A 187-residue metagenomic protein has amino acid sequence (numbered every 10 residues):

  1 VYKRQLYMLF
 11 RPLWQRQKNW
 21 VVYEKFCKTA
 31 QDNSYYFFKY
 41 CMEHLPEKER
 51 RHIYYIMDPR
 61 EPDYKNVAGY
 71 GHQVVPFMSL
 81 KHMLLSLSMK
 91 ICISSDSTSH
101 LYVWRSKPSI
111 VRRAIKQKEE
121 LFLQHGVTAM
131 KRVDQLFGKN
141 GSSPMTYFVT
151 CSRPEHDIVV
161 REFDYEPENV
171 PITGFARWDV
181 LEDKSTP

Functional and structural regions predicted by a protein language model:
V1-Y2: Short, small-residue-biased leader/transition segments that mark boundaries at the very start of proteins
Q5-L9: A transmembrane-helix-recognition feature enriched in membrane-embedded lipid enzymes and envelope glyco-/phospholipid
W20-E182: Active-site and donor-binding regions of nucleotide-sugar-utilizing enzymes
D183-P187: A short helix/loop element that forms part of the nucleotide-sugar donor recognition site in Leloir-type
